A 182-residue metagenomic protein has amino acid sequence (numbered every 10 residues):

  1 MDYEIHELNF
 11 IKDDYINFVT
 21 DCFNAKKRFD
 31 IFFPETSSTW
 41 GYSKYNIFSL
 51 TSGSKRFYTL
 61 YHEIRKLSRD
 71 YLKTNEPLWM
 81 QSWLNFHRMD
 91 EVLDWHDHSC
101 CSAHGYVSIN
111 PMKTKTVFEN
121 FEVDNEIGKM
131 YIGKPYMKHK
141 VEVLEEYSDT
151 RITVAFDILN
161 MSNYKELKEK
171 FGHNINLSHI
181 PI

Functional and structural regions predicted by a protein language model:
M1-N75, H179-I182: Non-heme Fe(II)/2-oxoglutarate
T74-F86: A short glycine-rich, His/Asp/Glu-containing loop-to-beta-strand
F86-R88, D97-T114, D157: Short, conserved beta-strand element in jelly-roll/cupin
L93-H96, V117, K138-Y147: Short beta-strand His + acidic residue motifs that chelate non-heme Fe in jelly-roll/DSBH and cupin folds
A103-V107, Y147-Y164: A short hydrophobic beta-strand segment most commonly corresponding to one strand of the jelly-roll/cupin
I109-E126, E142: A short beta-strand-loop-beta hairpin characteristic of the jelly-roll/cupin
M130-I132: Hydrophobic beta-strand signal
